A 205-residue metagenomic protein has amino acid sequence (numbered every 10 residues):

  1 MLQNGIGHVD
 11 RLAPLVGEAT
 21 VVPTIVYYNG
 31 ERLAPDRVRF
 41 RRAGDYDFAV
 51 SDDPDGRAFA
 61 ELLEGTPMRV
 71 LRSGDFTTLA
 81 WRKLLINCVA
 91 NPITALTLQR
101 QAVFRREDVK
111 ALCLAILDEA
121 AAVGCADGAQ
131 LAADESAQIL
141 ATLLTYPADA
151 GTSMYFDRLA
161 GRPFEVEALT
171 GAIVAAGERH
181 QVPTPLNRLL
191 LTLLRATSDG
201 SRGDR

Functional and structural regions predicted by a protein language model:
M1-A34: Rossmann-like NAD(P)(H) cofactor-binding subdomain of soluble oxidoreductases
Q3, I25, R42, D52 (+1 more regions): Residues at the C-termini of beta-strands that transition into short coil/loop
G17-E18, V38-R42, C88-V89, G203-D204: Short, hinge-like loop/turn segments at secondary-structure boundaries
D36-A60, K110: Short beta-strand and adjoining strand-loop segment in the mid-core of the Rossmann-like NAD(P)-dependent dehydrogenase
D36-D47, A95-F104, A150-A160: Helix-loop-beta segment of a Rossmann-like dinucleotide-binding subdomain
G56-N91, Q138-I139: FAD/FMN-dependent oxidoreductases across multiple families
E64, L114-R205: NAD(P)-dependent Rossmann-like dehydrogenase/reductase catalytic/cofactor-binding core
T77-A122, P147-A148: Active-site-proximal catalytic alpha-helix in oxidoreductases
